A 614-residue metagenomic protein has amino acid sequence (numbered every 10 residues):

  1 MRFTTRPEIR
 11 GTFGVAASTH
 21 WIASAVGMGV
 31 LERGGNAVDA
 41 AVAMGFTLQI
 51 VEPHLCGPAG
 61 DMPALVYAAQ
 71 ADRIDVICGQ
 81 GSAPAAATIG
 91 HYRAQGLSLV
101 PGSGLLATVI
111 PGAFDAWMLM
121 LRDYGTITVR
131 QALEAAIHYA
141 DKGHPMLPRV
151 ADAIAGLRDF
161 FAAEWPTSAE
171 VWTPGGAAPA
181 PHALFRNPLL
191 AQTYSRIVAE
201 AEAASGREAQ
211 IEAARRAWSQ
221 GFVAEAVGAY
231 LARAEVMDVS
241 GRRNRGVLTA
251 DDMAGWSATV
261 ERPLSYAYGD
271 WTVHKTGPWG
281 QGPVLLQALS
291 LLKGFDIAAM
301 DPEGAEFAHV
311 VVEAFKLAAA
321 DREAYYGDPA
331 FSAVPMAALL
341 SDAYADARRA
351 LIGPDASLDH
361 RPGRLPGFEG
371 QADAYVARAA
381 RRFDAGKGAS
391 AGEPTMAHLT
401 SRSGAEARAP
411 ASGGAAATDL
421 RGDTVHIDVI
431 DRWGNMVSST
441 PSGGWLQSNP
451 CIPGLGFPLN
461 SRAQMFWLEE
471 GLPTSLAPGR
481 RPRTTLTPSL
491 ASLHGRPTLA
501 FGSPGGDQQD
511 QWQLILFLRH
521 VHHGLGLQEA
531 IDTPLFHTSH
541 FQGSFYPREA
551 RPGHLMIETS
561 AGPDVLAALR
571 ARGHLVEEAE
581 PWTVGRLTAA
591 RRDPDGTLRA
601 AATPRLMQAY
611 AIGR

Functional and structural regions predicted by a protein language model:
M1-A25, G29, G35-A213, W218-G280: Noncatalytic scaffold domains of N-terminal-nucleophile
I22-A23, A69-D72, G81-P84, A178 (+14 more regions): Short, glycine-/Ser/Thr-/acidic-enriched flexible segments
I50-V76, A234-T249, S401-L420, V425 (+6 more regions): Active-site rim segments in enzyme catalytic domains, especially the processed small/beta chain of N-terminal
V76-D123, A153-D159, H274-A298, P478-H540: N-terminal accessory/precursor segments of enzymes
A224, G228, R242, G246 (+3 more regions): Internal maturation/activation junctions in enzymes
W433, P478-R480, Q513, H522-P581: Extended C-terminal subregions enriched in glycine
P563-R614: In a subset of proteins, long, contiguous C-terminal domains/tails are tracked
